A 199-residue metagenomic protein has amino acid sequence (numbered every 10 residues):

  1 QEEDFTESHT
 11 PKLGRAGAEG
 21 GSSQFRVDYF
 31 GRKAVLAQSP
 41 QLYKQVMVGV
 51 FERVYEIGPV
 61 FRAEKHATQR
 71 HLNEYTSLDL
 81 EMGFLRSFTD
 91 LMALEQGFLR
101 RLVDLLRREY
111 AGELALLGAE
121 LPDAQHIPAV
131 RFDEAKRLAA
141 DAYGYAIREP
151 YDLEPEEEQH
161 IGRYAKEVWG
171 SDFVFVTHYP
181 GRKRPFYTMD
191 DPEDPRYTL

Functional and structural regions predicted by a protein language model:
Q1-E3, H9, G14: Extended, charge-rich, solvent-exposed interface segments
E3, E7, V103-Y110: Long, hydrophobic, amphipathic alpha-helical segments used as structural scaffolds
L13-E19, S23-D104, R108, L116 (+1 more regions): A translation/RNA-centric and nucleic-acid-associated enzymatic feature enriched in Class II aminoacyl-tRNA synthetases
